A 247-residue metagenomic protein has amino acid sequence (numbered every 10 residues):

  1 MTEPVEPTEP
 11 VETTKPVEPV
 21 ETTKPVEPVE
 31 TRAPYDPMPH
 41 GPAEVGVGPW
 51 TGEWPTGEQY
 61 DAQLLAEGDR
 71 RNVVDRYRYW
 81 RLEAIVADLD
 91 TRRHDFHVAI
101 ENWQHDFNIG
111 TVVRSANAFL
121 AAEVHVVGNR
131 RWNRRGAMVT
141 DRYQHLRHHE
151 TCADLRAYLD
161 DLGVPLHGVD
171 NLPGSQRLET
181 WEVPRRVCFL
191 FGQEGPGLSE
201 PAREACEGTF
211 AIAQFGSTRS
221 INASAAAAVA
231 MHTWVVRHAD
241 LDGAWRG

Functional and structural regions predicted by a protein language model:
M1-P4, T14, T23, P28-G247: Post-transcriptional modification and biogenesis factors for structured RNAs of the translation apparatus
P10, P19-T22: Periodic short-repeat tracts
